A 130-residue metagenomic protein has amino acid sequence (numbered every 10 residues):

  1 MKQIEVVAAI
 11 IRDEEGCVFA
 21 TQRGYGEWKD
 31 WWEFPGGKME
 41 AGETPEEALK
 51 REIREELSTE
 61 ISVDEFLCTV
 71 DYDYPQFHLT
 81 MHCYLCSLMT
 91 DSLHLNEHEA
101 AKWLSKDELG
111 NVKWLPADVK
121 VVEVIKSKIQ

Functional and structural regions predicted by a protein language model:
M1-K2, K126-Q130: Generic C-terminal helix-cap and adjacent flexible tail
M1-V18, K38: Conserved N-terminal beta-strand and adjoining loop/helix that marks the start of the Nudix/MutT-like hydrolase domain
E5-V7, G16, L79-H82, E99: Change "...and in nucleic-acid phosphodiester-cleaving endonucleases..." to "...and in nucleic-acid processing enzymes
R12, P45-R54, F66, Y84 (+1 more regions): Hydrophobic packing within well-folded, soluble alpha/beta domains
D13, E60, V70-S92, K102: Active-site-adjacent beta-strand/loop module that shapes the phosphate/pyrophosphate-binding cleft
C17-E55: Conserved Nudix-box catalytic region and its N-terminal flanking loop in Nudix hydrolases and closely related
E56-V63: Short secondary-structure junctions
L85, H94-I125: NUDIX/MutT-family hydrolases
